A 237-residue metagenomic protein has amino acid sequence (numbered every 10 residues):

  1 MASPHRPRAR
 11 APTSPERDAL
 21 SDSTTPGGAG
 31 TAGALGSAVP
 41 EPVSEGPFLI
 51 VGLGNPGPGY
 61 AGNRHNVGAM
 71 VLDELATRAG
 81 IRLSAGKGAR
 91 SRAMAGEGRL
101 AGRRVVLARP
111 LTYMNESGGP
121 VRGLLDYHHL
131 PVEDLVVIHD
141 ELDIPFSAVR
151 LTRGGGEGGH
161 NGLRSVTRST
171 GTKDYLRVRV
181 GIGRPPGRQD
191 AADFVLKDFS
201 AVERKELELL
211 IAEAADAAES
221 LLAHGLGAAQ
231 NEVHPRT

Functional and structural regions predicted by a protein language model:
A2-G154, L163-V178, P185-D190, K205-T237: Nucleotide and nucleotide-moiety/phosphate-recognizing core
R150-G156, V195-F199: Short glycine-enriched, charge-decorated loop/helix-capping segments at active-site entrances that position
V180-G183, F199: Short, loop-centered acidic/histidine patches that primarily coordinate divalent metals
